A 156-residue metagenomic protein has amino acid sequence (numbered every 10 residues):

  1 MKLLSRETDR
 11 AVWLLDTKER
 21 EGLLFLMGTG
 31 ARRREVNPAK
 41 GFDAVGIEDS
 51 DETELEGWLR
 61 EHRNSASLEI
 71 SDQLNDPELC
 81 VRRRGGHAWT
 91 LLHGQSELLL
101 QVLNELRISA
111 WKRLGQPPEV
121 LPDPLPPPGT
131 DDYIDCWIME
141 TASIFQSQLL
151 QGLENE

Functional and structural regions predicted by a protein language model:
M1-S67, D72-D76: Core of compact, soluble alpha-helical bundle domains
L15-E19, L92, S143: Ser/Thr-centered flexible coil motifs
L59-A66, L99, I138-T141: Amphipathic alpha-helix face/heptad-repeat signature
S67, S71-L74, E78, L100 (+2 more regions): A structural signal for well-ordered alpha-helices, especially hydrophobic packing surfaces of coiled-coils
D72-L91, L121-T130: Short, charged/polar, low-complexity loop and linker segments that flank or interrupt alpha-helical bundles
W89-P118: Hydrophobic/aromatic-rich, well-ordered segments within soluble, folded domains that form packed cores
G115-P118, P122, L150, E154: Structured alpha-helical bundle/scaffold domains in large eukaryotic membrane-trafficking regulators
D132-E156: Helix-rich interaction surfaces within compact, conserved domain-sized segments that mediate assembly or partner
